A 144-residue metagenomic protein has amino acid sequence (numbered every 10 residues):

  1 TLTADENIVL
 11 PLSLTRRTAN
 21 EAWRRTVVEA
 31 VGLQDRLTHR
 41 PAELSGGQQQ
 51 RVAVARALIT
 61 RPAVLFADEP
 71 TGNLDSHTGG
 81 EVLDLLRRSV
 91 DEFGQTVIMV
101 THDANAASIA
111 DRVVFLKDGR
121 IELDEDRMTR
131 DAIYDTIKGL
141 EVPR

Functional and structural regions predicted by a protein language model:
L2-V9: Short coil-to-helix segment of the ABC ATPase nucleotide-binding domain corresponding to the Q-loop/switch region
V9-E21: ABC-type ATPase nucleotide-binding domains, specifically the catalytic core motifs of the NBD
R40-Q50: Conserved ABC ATPase signature
V54, V82: Hydrophobic anchor residue at the start of the ABC signature
R61: Conserved catalytic motifs of ABC-family nucleotide-binding domains
L65-D68: Catalytic Walker B motif of ABC-type/P-loop ATPase nucleotide-binding domains
R120-R144: Conserved beta-strand-loop-alpha-helix hinge in the C-terminal portion of ABC ATPase nucleotide-binding domains
